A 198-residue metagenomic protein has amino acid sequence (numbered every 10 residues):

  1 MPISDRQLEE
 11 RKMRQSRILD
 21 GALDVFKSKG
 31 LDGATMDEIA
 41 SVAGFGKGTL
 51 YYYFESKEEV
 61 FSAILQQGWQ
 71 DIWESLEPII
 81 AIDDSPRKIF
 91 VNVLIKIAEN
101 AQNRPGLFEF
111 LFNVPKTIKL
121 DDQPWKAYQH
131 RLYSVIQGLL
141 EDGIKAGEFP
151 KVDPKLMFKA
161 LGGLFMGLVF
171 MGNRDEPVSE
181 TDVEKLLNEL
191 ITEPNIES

Functional and structural regions predicted by a protein language model:
M1-K29, G33-V42, E59: Basic, helix-initiating cap at the start of DNA-binding domains
R11, L19, F61, L65 (+5 more regions): Amphipathic, non-transmembrane alpha-helical scaffold segments
S28-D32, I82-D83, R104, A146: Short coil/turn segments at alpha/beta junctions that flank glycine-rich nucleotide-binding fingerprints
G44-F54: Short hydrophobic/aromatic patch on the recognition helix
A63, Q67, E77-N103, M157-L161 (+1 more regions): Hydrophobic alpha-helical connector segments
A98-G138, F170: Short secondary-structure transition hinges
E109-N113, D122, I144-N188: Hydrophobic/aromatic-rich alpha-helical bundle segments in the mid-to-C-terminal region
H130-M157, E197-S198: Hydrophobic alpha-helical bundle segments that form small-molecule/ligand-binding pockets
